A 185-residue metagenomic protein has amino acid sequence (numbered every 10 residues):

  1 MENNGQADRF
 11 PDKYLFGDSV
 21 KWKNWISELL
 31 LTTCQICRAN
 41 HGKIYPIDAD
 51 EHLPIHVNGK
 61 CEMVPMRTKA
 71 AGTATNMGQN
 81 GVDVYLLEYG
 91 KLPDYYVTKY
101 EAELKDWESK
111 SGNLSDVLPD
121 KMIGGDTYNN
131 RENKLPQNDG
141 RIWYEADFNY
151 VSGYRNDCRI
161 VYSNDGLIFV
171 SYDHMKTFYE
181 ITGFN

Functional and structural regions predicted by a protein language model:
M1-N58, E62-G81, K99-L104, E108-K110 (+2 more regions): Domain-core detector
L29, H41, P65, Y150-S152 (+2 more regions): Short, flexible loop/turn elements at secondary-structure junctions
T33, V57, I142, N156 (+1 more regions): Residues that flank catalytic or metal-binding motifs in active/ligand-binding sites
C37, A146, I160-V161: Short hydrophobic/aromatic-rich beta-strand motifs
I47, Y89-P93, S109, D165-V170: Short aromatic-glycine motifs in intrinsically disordered, low-complexity regions
K69-G72, D94, V151-G153, G166 (+1 more regions): Intrinsic disorder/low-complexity detector
N80, V84-R155: The feature represents the first ordered module of a protein
N156-N185: A short, surface-exposed interaction/processing loop segment used at functional sites
